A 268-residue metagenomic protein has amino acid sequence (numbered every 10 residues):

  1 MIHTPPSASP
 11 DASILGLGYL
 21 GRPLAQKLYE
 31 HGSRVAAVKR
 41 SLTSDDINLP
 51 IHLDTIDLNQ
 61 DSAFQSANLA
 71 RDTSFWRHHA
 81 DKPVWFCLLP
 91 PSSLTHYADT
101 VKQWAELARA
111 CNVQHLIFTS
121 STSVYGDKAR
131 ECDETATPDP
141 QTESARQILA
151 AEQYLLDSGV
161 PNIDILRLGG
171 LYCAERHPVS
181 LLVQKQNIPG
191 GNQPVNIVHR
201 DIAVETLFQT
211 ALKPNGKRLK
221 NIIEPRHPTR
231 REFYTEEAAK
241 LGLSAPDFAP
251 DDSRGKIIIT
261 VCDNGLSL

Functional and structural regions predicted by a protein language model:
A12-G16: Conserved N-terminal Rossmann-fold NAD(P)-binding element of oxidoreductases
G21-R22: N-terminal Rossmann-fold NAD(P) dinucleotide-binding loop
I51-K82: Conserved Rossmann-fold cofactor-binding substructure of NAD(P)-dependent oxidoreductases
K82-F118, A150: NAD(P)-cofactor binding segment of oxidoreductase domains
A105-Q141: Conserved Rossmann-fold NAD(P)-dependent oxidoreductase catalytic core, especially the SDR/UDP-sugar
Q153-A174: Conserved beta-loop-beta element that borders a ligand/cofactor-binding pocket
P178, P189-A211: Substrate-positioning beta->alpha
T206-R254: Mid/C-terminal beta-alpha module of Rossmann-like enzyme folds, strongest in SDR-family dehydrogenases/epimerases
